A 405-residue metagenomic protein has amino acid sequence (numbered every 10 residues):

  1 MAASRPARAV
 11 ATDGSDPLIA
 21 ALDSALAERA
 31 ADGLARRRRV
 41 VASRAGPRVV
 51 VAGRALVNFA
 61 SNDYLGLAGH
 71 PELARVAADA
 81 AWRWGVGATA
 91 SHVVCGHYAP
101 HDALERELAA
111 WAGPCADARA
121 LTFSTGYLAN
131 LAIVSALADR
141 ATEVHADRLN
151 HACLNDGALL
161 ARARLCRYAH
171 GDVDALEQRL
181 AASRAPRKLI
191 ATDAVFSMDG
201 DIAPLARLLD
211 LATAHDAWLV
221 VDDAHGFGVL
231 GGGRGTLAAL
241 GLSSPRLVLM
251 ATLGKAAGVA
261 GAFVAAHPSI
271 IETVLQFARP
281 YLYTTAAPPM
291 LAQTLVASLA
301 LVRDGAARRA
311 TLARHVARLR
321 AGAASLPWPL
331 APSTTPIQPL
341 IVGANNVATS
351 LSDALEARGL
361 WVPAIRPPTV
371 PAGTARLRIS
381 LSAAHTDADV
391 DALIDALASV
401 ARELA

Functional and structural regions predicted by a protein language model:
M1-P6, L67, P71, R75-D79 (+5 more regions): PLP-dependent enzyme catalytic core of the Aspartate aminotransferase-like
R5, L18-V86, A217: N-terminal "arm"/small-domain region of PLP-dependent enzymes with the aminotransferase-like
S91-C95, E105-A132: Short loop-beta-helix segment that forms the pyridoxal 5′-phosphate
I133-A152: Conserved PLP-anchoring active-site segment centered on the Schiff-base-forming lysine
C166, H170-V221: Active-site phosphate-binding strand-loop segment of PLP-dependent enzymes
A238-T273: Active-site PLP attachment segment
A286-G305, T311, H315, A324-S325: Structural motif of enzymes handling amino- and sulfur-group chemistry
A310-A317, A324-G359, T369, G373-T374 (+1 more regions): Conserved PLP-binding catalytic core of the aspartate aminotransferase-like
